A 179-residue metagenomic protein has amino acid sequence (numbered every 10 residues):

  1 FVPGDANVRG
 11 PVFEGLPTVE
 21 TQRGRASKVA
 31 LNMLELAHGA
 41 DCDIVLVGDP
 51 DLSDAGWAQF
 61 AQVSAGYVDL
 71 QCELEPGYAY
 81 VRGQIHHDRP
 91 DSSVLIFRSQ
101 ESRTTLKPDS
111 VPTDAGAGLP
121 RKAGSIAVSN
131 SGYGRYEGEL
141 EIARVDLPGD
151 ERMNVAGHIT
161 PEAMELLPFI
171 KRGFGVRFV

Functional and structural regions predicted by a protein language model:
F1-E75: Catalytic alpha/beta core domains of metabolic enzymes, predominantly
D69-V179: C-terminal functional modules
